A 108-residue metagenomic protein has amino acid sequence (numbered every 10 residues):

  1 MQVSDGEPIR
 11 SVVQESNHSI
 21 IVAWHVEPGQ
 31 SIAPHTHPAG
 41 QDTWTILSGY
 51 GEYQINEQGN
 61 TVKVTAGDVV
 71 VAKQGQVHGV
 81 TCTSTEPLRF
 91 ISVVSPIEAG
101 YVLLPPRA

Functional and structural regions predicted by a protein language model:
M1-V22, A33-P34, L103-A108: A short, N-terminal "cap"/entry segment at the start of jelly-roll beta-barrel domains of the cupin/DSBH fold
P8, S19-I21, S31, Q41 (+3 more regions): Intrinsic-disorder/low-complexity, polar/charged segments enriched in Ser/Thr/Lys/Arg/Asp/Glu/Gln
S11-Q14, A23-W24, I32-P38, I55 (+2 more regions): Short histidine-centered beta-strand/loop micro-motifs that create catalytic or ligand/metal-coordination sites
G40-A66, Q76: A short beta-strand-loop-beta hairpin characteristic of the jelly-roll/cupin
E52, A66, Q74-G100: Ligand-binding loop in jelly-roll beta-barrel domains
G59-N60, G67-D68, T85-P87, P105-A108: Short, glycine/charged-enriched secondary-structure capping and boundary segments
